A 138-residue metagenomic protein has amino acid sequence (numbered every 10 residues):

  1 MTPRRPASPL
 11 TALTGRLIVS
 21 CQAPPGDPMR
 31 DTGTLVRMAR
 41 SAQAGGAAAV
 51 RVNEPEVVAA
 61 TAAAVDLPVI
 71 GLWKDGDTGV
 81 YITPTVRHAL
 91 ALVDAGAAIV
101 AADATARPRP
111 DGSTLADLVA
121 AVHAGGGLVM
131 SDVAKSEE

Functional and structural regions predicted by a protein language model:
M1-M29: N-terminal amphipathic alpha-helix/helix-capping segment at the start of soluble metabolic enzymes
P3, M29-T32, V50-I70, G79-R87 (+2 more regions): Active-site-adjacent beta->alpha loops and helix N-cap segments on the catalytic face of soluble alpha/beta enzymes
G15-C21, V50, V69-W73, V100-A102 (+1 more regions): Hydrophobic faces of well-ordered beta-strands that scaffold small-molecule active sites in alpha/beta enzyme cores
R40-G46: A short, N-terminal amphipathic alpha-helix
A42, T61, L92: Conserved, mostly hydrophobic/aromatic
A44, G71-G76: Metabolite-binding pocket within alpha/beta catalytic cores that recognizes anionic/polar moieties
V65, A95-G96, G125: Short, structured coil segments at secondary-structure junctions
